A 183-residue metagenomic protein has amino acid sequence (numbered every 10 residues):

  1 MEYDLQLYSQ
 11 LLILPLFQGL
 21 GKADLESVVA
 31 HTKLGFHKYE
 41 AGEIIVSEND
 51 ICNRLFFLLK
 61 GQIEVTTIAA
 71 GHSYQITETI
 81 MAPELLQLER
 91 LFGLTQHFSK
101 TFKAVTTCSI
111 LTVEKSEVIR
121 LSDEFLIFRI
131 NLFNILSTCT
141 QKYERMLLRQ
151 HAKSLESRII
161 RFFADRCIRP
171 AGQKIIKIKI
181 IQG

Functional and structural regions predicted by a protein language model:
M1-F36, E40-A41, L85-L86, R90-L94: Cyclic nucleotide-binding regulatory module and flanking cytosolic helices
V29-K33, S137, Q141, I160-A164 (+1 more regions): Amphipathic, well-packed alpha-helical segments that form the structural scaffold of globular domains
E43-V105: Cyclic nucleotide-binding regulatory domains
H97-S99, S116-L155: A small-molecule sensor/coupling module
C108-E117: A short hydrophobic beta-strand segment most commonly corresponding to one strand of the jelly-roll/cupin
H151-F162, K177: N-terminal positioning helix adjacent to the helix-turn-helix/winged-helix DNA-binding module
F162-G183: Phosphate-/nucleic-acid-contacting segments
